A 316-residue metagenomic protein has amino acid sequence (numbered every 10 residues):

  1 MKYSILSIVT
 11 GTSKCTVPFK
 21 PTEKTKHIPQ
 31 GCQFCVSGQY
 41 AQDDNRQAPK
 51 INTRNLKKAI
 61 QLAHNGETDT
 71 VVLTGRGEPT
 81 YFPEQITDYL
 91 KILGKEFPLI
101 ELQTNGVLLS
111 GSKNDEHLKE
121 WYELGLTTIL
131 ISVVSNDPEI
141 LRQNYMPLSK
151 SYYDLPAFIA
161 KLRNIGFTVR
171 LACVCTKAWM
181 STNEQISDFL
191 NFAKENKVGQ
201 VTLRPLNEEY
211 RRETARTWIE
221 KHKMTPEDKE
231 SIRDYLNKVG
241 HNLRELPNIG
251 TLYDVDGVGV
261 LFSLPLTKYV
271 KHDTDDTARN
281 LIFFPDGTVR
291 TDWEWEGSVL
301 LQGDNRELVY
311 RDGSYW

Functional and structural regions predicted by a protein language model:
M1-N55, G66-E67: Canonical Radical SAM [4Fe-4S] cluster-binding loop centered on the CxxxCxxC motif and its immediate flanking residues
S4-I8, D69-L73, I100-L102, I129-I131 (+2 more regions): Hydrophobic faces of well-ordered beta-strands that scaffold small-molecule active sites in alpha/beta enzyme cores
T12-K14, P18, K268-W316: Flexible mid-to-C-terminal extensions adjoining Fe-S/redox cofactors in radical SAM and related proteins
V36-G38, I131-N136, L203-L206, G287: Short loop/turn segments at strand-loop or loop-helix junctions that form parts of catalytic or ligand-binding pockets
Q42-K58, E78-T128, S132-I140, P147-D154 (+2 more regions): Canonical radical SAM enzyme core domain
D44-Q47, E139-Y153, A160-H272, P285: Radical SAM enzyme [4Fe-4S]-AdoMet core and its adjacent flexible, acidic and glycine-rich loops/tails across
N55-P79: Short Fe-S-cluster ligation motifs
L62-N65, G94-K95, L118-G125, I159-G166 (+1 more regions): Acidic (Asp/Glu)-rich catalytic clusters
